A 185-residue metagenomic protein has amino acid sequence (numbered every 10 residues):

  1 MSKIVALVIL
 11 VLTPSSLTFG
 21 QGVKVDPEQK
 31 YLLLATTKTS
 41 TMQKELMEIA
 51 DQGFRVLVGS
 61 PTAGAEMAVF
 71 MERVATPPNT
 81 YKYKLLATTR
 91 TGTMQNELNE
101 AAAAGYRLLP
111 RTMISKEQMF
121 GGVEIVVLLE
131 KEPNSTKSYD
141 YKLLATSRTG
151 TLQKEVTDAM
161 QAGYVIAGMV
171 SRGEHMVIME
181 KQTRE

Functional and structural regions predicted by a protein language model:
I4, F19-E185: Terminus-proximal functional modules
A6-S16: Bacterial N-terminal signal peptides
